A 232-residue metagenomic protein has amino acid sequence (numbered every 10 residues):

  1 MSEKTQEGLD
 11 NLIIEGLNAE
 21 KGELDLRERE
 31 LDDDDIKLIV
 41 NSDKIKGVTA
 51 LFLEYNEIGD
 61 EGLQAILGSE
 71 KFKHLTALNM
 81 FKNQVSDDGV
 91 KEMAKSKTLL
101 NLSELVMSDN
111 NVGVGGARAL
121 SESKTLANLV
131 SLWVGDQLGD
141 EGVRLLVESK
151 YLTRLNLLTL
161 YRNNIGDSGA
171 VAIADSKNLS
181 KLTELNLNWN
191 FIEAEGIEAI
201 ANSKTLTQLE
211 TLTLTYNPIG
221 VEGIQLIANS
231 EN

Functional and structural regions predicted by a protein language model:
S2-G68, K73-A77, F81-D87: LRR N-terminal entry segment and analogous cap-like coil->beta motifs
K4-L9, E30-K37, E57-Q64, Q84-K91 (+5 more regions): Short, solvent-exposed loop/turn at the beta-strand->alpha-helix junction within individual leucine-rich repeat
D10-N18, D35-I36, V40-D43, L63 (+13 more regions): C-terminal helix/turn sub-motif of individual leucine-rich repeats
G16-E23, K44-A50, E70-A77, K97-E104 (+5 more regions): Leucine-rich repeat
L24-L31, L51-E57, N79-Q84, L105-V112 (+5 more regions): Concave beta-strand-loop units of leucine-rich repeat
I58-E122, L126-D136: A generic tandem-repeat structural signature
D175, K181-N232: Ankyrin-repeat and related helical/solenoid repeat scaffolds used for protein-protein interactions
